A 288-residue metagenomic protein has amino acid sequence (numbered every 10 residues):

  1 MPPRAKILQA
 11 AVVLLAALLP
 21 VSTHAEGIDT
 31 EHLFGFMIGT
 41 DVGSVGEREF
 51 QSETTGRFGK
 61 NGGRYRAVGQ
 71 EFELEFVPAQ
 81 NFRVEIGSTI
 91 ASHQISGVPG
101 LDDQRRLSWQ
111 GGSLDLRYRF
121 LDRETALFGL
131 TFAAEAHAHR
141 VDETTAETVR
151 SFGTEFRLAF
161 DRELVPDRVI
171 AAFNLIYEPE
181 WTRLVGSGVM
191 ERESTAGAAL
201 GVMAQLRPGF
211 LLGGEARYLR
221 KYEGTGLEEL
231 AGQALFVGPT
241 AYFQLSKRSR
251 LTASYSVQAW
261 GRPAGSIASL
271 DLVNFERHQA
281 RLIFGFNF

Functional and structural regions predicted by a protein language model:
M1-A11: Bacterial N-terminal signal peptides that target proteins for export
P2-P3, L19, Q279: Compositionally biased, low-complexity segments enriched in small residues
K6, V21-T23: Intrinsic low-complexity/disordered segments
Q9-L19: Bacterial N-terminal signal peptides
A25-F288: Transmembrane beta-barrel domains of Gram-negative outer membranes and organellar outer membranes
